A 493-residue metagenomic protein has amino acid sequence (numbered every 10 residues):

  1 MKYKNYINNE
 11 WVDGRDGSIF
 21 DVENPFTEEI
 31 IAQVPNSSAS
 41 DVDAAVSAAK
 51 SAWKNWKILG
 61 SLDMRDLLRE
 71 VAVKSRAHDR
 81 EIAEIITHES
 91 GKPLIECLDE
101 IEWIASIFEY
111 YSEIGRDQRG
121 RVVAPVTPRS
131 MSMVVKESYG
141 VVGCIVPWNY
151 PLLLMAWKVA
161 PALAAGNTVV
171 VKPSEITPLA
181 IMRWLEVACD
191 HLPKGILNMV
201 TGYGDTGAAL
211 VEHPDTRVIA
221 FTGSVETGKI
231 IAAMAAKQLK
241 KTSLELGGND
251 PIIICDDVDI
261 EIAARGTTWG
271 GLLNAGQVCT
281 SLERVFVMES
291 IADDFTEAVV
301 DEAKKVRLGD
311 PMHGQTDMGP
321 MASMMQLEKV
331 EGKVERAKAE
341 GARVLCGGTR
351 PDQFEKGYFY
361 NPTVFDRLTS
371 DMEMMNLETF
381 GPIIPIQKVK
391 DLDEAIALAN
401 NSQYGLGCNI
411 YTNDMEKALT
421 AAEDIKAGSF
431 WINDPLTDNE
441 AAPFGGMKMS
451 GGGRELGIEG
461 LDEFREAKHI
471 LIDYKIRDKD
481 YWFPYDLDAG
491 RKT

Functional and structural regions predicted by a protein language model:
M1-F26: Hydrophobic face of amphipathic alpha-helices that form TPR/SEL1-like repeat modules and related alpha-solenoid
T27-Q33, T216, I253, R307 (+2 more regions): Conserved C-terminal structural/oligomerization subdomain of aldehyde/semialdehyde dehydrogenase
E28, M64, I86, F108 (+9 more regions): Residue-level signal for inorganic ion chemistry
E29-Q118, R129: Glycine-rich loop-to-alpha-helix module at the N-terminal edge of alpha/beta enzyme cores
I31-S37, S51-I58, C144, I252-C255 (+5 more regions): Short, well-ordered beta-strand elements within core beta-sheets of diverse protein domains
R121-I262, V389: Rossmann-like NAD(P) dinucleotide-binding subdomain of oxidoreductase/dehydrogenase enzymes
T168-V170, V344, S429: A short hydrophobic/small-residue beta-strand
E226-T369, I432, K479-D480, L487-K492: ALDH superfamily catalytic-core signature
